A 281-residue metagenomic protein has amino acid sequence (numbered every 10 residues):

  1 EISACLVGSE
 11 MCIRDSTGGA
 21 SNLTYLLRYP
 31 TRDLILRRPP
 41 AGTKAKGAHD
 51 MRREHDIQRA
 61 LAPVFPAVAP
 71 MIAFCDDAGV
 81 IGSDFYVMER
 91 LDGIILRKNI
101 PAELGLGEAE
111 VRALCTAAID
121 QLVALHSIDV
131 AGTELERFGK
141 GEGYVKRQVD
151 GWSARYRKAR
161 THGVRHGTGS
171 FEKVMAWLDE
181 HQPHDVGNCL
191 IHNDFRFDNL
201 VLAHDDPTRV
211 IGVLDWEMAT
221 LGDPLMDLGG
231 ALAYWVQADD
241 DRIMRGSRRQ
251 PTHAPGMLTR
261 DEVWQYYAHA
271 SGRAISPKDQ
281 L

Functional and structural regions predicted by a protein language model:
I2-C12: Short, small-residue-biased leader/transition segments that mark boundaries at the very start of proteins
R14-L190, H204-T208: ATP-binding pocket architecture of kinase catalytic cores
G139-K140, A274-L281: All-alpha amphipathic helical-bundle segments outside canonical DNA-binding/catalytic cores that form hydrophobic
L190-H192, F197: Catalytic-loop of the protein kinase fold
L200-L202: Hydrophobic residue at the +6 position relative to the catalytic HRD Asp in the kinase catalytic loop
V213-A219: Activation of the activation-loop gatekeeper triad in protein kinase-fold domains
M226-G272: Active-site activation/catalytic loop segments of kinase-like enzymes and analogous catalytic loops in related
